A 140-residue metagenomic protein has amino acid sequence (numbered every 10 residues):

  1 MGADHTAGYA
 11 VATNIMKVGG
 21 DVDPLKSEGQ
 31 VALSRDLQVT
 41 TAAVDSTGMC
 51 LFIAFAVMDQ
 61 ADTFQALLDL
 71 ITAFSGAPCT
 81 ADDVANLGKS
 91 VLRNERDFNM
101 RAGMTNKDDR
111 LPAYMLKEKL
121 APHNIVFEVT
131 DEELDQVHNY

Functional and structural regions predicted by a protein language model:
M1-Y140: Extended C-terminal regions of large enzymes
